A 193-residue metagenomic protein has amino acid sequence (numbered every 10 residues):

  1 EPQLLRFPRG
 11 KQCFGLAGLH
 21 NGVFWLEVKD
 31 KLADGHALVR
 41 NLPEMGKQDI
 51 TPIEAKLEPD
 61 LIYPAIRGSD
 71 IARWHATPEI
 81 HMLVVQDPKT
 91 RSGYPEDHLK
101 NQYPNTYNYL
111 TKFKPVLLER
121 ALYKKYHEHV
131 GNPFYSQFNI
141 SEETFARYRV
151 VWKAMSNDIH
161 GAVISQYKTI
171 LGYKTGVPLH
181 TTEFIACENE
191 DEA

Functional and structural regions predicted by a protein language model:
E1-A193: Polybasic, glycine- and aromatic-enriched phosphate-binding surface used to engage nucleic acids
